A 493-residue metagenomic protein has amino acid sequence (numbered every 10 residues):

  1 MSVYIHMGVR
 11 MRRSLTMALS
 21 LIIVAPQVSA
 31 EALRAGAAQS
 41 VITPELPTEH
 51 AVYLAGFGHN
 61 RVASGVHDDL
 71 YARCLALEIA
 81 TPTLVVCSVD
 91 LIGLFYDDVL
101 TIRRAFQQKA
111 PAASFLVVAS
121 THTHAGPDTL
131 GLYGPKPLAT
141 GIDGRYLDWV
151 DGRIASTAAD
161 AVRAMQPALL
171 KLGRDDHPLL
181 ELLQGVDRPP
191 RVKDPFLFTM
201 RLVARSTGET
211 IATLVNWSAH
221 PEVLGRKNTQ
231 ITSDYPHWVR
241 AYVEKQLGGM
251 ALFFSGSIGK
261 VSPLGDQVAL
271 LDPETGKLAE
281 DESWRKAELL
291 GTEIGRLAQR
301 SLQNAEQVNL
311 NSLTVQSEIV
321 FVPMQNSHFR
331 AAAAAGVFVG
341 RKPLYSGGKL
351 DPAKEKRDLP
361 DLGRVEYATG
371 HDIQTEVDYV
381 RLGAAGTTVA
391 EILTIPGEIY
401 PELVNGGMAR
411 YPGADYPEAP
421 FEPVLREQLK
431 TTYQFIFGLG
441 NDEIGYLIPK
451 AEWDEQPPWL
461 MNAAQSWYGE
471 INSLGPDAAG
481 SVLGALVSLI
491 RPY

Functional and structural regions predicted by a protein language model:
M1-M11: N-terminal secretory signal peptides that target proteins for export/translocation
H6-G8, M17, H122: N-terminal compositionally biased, intrinsically disordered segments and leader/signal-like regions
R12-S20: Sec-dependent signal peptide recognition, specifically the positively charged N-region followed immediately by
L21-I22, G131: Repetitive helical segments and hydrophobic/amphipathic motifs
A25-Q27: N-terminal signal peptide c-region/cleavage motif recognized by signal peptidases
E31-Y493: Non-catalytic substrate/cofactor recognition surfaces at enzyme active-site rims
